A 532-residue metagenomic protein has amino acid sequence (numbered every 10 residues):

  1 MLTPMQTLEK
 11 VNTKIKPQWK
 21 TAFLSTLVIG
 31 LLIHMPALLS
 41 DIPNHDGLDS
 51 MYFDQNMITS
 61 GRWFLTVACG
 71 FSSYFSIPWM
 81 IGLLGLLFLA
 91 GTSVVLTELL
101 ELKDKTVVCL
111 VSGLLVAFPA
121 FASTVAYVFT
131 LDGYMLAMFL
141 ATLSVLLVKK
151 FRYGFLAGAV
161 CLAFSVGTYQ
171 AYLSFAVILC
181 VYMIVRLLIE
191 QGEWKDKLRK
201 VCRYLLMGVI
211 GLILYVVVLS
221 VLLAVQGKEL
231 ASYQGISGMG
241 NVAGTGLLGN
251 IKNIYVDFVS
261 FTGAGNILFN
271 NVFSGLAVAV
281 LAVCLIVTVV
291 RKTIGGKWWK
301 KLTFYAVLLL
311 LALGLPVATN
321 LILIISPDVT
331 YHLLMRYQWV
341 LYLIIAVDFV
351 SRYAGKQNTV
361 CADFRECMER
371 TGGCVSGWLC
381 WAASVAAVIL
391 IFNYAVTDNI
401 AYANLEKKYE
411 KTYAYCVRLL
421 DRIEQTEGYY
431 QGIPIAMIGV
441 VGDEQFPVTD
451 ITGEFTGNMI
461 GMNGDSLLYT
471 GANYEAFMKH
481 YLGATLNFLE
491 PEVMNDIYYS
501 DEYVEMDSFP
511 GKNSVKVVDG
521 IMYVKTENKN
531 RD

Functional and structural regions predicted by a protein language model:
L2-T59, W63, C69-G91, L99-S112 (+10 more regions): Intrinsically disordered, polar/acidic, low-complexity terminal segments
A37-N44, A117-Y127, L188, V216-V225 (+3 more regions): Juxtamembrane "helix-exit" motif on the non-cytosolic side of transmembrane helices
I58, R62, G85-F88, T106-K149 (+3 more regions): Membrane-interface micro-motifs in multi-pass membrane enzymes
S93, G263, I267-L302: Hydrophobic, aromatic-rich transmembrane alpha-helices and their immediate juxtamembrane boundary segments
A141-F155, L187-G192: Membrane-interface transmembrane helices that cradle and orient dolichyl/undecaprenyl
G154-Q170, F175-V181: Membrane-interface alpha helices of multi-pass inner-membrane proteins
F175-V209: Perimembrane helix-loop-helix junctions
G211-V242: Aromatic-rich transmembrane-lumenal/periplasmic boundary elements in polytopic membrane proteins
